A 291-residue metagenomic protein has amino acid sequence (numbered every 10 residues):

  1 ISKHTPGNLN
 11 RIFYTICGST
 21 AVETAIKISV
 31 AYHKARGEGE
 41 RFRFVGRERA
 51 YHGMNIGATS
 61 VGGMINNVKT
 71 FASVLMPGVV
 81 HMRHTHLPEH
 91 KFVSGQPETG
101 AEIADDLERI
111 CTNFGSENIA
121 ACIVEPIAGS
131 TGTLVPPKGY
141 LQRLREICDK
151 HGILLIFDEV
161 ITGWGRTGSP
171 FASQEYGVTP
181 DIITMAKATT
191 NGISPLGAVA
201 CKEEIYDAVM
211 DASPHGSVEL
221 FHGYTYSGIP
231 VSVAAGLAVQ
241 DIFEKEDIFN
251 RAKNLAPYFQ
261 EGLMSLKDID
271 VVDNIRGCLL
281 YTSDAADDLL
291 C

Functional and structural regions predicted by a protein language model:
I1-D284: Conserved N-terminal phosphate-binding loop of PLP-dependent enzymes in the Aspartate aminotransferase
A285-C291: A short, hydrophobic C-terminal helix/tail in secreted or cell-surface proteins
